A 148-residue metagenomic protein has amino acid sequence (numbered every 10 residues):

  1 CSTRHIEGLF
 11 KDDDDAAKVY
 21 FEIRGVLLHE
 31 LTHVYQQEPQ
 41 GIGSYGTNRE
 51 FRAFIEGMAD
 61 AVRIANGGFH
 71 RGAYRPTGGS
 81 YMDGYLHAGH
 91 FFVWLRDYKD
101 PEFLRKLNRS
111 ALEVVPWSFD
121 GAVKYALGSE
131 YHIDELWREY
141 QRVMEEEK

Functional and structural regions predicted by a protein language model:
H5-G8, V34, G41-I42, N66-F69 (+2 more regions): Solvent-exposed loop/turn segments at secondary-structure junctions within structured extracellular/periplasmic domains
H5-L27, I42-F51: Short pre-active-site segment immediately N-terminal to the catalytic Zn-binding motif
G25-E38, E56-D60: Active-site recognition of the HExxH zinc-binding catalytic motif
Q37, D60-G68, D97, P101: Glycine-rich, acidic and aromatic/proline-enriched surface loops and short helix-turn segments that act as binding
S44, R71-P76, L104-L107, D120: Short, hydrophobic secondary-structure boundary micro-motifs
G46-A88: Post-HExxH zinc-binding segment in Zn-dependent metallohydrolases
A88-K148: Pan-zinc metallopeptidase signature
